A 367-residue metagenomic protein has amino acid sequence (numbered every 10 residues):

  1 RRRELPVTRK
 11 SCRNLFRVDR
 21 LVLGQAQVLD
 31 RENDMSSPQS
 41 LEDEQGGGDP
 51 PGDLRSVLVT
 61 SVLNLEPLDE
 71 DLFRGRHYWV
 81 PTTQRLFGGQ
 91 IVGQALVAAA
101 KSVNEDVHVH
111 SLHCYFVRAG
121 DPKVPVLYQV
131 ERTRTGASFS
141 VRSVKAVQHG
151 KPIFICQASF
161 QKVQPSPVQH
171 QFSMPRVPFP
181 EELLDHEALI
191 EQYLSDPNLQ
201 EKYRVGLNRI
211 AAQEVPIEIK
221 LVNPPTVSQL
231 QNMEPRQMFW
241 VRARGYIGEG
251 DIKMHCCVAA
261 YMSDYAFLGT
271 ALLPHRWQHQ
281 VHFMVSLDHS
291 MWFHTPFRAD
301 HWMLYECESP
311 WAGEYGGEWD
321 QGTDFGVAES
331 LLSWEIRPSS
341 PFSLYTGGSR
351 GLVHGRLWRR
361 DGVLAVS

Functional and structural regions predicted by a protein language model:
R2-T8: Extreme N-terminal basic, low-complexity initiation segments that serve as generic localization/processing leaders
F16-G326, L332-P338, F342-S367: Terminal targeting signals and extreme-terminal segments of soluble enzymes
